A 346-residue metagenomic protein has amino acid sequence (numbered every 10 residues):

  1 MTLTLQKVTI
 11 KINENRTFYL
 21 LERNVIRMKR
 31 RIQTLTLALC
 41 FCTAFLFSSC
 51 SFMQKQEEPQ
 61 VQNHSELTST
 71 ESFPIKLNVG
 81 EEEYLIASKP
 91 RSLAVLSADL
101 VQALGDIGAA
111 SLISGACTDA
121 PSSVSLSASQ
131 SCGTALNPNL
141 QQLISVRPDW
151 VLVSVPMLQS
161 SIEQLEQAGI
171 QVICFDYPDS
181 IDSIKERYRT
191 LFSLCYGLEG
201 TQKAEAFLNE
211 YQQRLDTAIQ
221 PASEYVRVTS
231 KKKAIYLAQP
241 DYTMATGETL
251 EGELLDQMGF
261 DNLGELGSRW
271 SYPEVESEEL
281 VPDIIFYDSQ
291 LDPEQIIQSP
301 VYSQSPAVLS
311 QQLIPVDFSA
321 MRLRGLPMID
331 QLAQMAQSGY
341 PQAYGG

Functional and structural regions predicted by a protein language model:
T2, K7-N15, Y19-L21, V25-R31 (+3 more regions): Bacterial Sec-exported substrate-binding components of ABC uptake systems
A38-F47: Bacterial N-terminal signal peptides
V79-G80, Q130-Q141, G267-V275: Short helix-initiation/N-cap motifs at beta->coil->alpha
R91-V146, W150-V155, L263: A short, structured surface patch at a secondary-structure boundary
S97, V155, Y177, A238-P240 (+3 more regions): Short secondary-structure boundary segments
D119-S122, Y242-S271: Alpha-helical, coiled-coil/dimerization segments enriched in small aliphatic residues
S160, F175-F192, K233-G252: Extracytoplasmic ligand-binding site segments that recognize negatively charged/polar headgroups
D182-Y196, Q220-S223, F286-G346: Structured C-terminal subdomain patch of bacterial secreted/periplasmic proteins
